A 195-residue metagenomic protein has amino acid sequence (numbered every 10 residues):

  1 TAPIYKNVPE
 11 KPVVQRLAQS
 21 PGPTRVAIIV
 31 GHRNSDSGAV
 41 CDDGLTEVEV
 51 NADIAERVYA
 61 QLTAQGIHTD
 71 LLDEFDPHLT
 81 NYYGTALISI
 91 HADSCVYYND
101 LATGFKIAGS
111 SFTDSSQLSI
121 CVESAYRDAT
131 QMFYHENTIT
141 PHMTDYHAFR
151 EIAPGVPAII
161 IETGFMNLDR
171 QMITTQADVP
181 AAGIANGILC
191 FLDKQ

Functional and structural regions predicted by a protein language model:
T1, L17, E49-Q195: Active-site-proximal helix/loop segments of hydrolytic enzymes
T1-T24: Non-catalytic propeptide/linker segments at domain boundaries
P23-G44: Short glycine-rich His-centered loop
